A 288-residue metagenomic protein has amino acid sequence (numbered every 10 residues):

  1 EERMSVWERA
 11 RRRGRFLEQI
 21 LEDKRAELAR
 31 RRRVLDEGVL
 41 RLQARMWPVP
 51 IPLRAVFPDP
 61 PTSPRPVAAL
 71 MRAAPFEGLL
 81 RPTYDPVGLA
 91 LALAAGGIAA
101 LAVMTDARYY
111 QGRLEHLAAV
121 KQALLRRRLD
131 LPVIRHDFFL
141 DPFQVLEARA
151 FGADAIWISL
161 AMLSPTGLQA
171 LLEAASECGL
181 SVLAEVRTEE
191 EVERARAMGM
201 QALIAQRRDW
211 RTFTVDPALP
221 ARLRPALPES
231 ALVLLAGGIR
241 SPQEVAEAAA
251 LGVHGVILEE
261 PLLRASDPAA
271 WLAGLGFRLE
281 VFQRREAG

Functional and structural regions predicted by a protein language model:
E1, P66-L70, L101-V103, V133-H136 (+5 more regions): Hydrophobic faces of well-ordered beta-strands that scaffold small-molecule active sites in alpha/beta enzyme cores
E1-T83: An N-cap/entry alpha-helix motif that binds or orients negatively charged groups
W7, A69-D85, L131-L140, S181-V186 (+1 more regions): Active-site mouth loops of central-metabolism enzymes
P64-P66, V120-H136, A174-L183, A226-A236: Short beta-strand/loop segments at the ligand-binding rim of alpha/beta enzyme cores
L70-R81, A95-G112, R194-R224: Glycine/Thr-rich beta-alpha phosphate-binding loop at enzyme active sites
A99, V103-T105, E147-G167, I204-F213 (+1 more regions): Glycine-rich phosphate-binding active-site loops on the catalytic face of alpha/beta enzymes
L140-G152, R187-G199, S230, L235-L258 (+1 more regions): Catalytic cores of alpha/beta
R222-A226, A249, L262-G288: C-terminal helical cap(s) of enzyme catalytic domains, especially alpha/beta-barrels
